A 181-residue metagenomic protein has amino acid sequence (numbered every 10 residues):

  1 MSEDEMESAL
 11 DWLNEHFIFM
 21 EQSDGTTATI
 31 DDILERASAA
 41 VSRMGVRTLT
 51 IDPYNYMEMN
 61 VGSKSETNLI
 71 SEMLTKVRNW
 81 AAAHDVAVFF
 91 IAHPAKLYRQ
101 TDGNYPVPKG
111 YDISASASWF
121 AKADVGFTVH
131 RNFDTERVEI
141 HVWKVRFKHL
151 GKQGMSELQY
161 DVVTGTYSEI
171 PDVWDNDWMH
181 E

Functional and structural regions predicted by a protein language model:
M1-S63: Conserved inter-motif catalytic segment of the P-loop NTP-binding fold
S8-W12, I30-V46, N79-H84, K96-E181: C-terminal regions of RecA-like/P-loop NTPase motor modules
I18-M20, F89, V125-F127: Hydrophobic/aromatic beta-strand patches that form the interior of the parallel beta-sheet core in alpha/beta enzyme
I33, L69-M73: Hydrophobic alpha-helical membrane-association signature
T50-I51, V86-H93: Structural recognition of the conserved hydrophobic beta-strand(s) that form the central parallel beta-sheet of P-loop
N55, P94-A95: Active-site-proximal loop/turn and secondary-structure-junction residues that shape catalytic pockets, frequently
M59-K64, Q100-N104: Short acidic, glycine/proline-rich loop/turn micro-motifs
